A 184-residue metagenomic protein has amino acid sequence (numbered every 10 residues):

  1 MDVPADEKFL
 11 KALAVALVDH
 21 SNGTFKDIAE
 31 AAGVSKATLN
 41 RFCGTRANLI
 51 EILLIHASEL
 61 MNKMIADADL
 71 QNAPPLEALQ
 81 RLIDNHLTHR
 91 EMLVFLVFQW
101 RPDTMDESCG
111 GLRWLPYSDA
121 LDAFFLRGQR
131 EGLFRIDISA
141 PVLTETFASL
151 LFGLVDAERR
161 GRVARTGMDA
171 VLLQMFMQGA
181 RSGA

Functional and structural regions predicted by a protein language model:
V3-D27: Short, amphipathic alpha-helix enriched in basic
D6-E7, F25, A47, E51 (+7 more regions): Short, structured helix-loop boundary elements
E7, K11, E51, I55 (+7 more regions): Generic detection of well-ordered alpha-helical segments
D19-N48: Helix-turn-helix
I52, K63-M92, M105-D106: Hydrophobic alpha-helical connector segments
L76-R101, G111-A123: Helical hydrophobic small-molecule/effector-binding pocket
N85-L93, L150-A157, Q178-G183: Phosphate/oxyanion-binding loops and surfaces in catalytic or ligand/nucleic-acid-binding neighborhoods
F98, L115, E131-M175: Hydrophobic/aromatic-rich alpha-helical bundle segments in the mid-to-C-terminal region
